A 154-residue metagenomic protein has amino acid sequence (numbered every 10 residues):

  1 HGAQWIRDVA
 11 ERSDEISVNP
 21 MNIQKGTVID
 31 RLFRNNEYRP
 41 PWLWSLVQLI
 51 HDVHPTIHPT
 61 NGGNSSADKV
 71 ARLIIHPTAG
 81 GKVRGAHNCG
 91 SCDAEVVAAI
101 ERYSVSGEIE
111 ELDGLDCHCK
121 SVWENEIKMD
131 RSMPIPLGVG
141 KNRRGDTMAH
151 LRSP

Functional and structural regions predicted by a protein language model:
H1-R12, K82-V83: Catalytic cores of alpha/beta
E15-S17, M21-P154: Auxiliary Fe-S-binding modules of radical SAM enzymes
